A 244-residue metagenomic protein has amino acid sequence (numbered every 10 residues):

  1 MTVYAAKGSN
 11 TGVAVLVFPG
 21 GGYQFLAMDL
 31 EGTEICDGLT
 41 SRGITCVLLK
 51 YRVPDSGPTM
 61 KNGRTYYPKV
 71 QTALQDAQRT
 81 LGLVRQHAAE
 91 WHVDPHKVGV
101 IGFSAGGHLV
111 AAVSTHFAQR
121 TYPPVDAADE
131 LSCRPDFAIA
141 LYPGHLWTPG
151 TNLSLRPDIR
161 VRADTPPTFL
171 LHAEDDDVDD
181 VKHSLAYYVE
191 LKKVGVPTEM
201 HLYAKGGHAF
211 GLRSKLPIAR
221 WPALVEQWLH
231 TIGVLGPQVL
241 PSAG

Functional and structural regions predicted by a protein language model:
G12-G20: Short beta-strand element of the alpha/beta-hydrolase
P19-Q24, E174: Active-site glycine-rich loops that stabilize anionic/oxyanionic intermediates across multiple enzyme folds
A27, E34, K50-H92, R213-R220: Catalytic nucleophile-loop/oxyanion-hole region of alpha/beta-hydrolase and closely related hydrolase-like folds
D29-V47: Short amphipathic alpha-helix adjacent to the substrate-entry channel of hydrolases
Q75-A163: Primarily recognizes the serine-hydrolase "nucleophile elbow" in alpha/beta-hydrolase and SGNH/GDSL folds
D164, L170-H172, D176: Short beta-strand/loop motif that positions the catalytic acidic residue of the alpha/beta-hydrolase fold
D177-H183: Conserved alpha/beta-hydrolase "acid-adjacent" motif
L185-G244: C-terminal catalytic histidine-bearing segment of alpha/beta-hydrolase fold enzymes
